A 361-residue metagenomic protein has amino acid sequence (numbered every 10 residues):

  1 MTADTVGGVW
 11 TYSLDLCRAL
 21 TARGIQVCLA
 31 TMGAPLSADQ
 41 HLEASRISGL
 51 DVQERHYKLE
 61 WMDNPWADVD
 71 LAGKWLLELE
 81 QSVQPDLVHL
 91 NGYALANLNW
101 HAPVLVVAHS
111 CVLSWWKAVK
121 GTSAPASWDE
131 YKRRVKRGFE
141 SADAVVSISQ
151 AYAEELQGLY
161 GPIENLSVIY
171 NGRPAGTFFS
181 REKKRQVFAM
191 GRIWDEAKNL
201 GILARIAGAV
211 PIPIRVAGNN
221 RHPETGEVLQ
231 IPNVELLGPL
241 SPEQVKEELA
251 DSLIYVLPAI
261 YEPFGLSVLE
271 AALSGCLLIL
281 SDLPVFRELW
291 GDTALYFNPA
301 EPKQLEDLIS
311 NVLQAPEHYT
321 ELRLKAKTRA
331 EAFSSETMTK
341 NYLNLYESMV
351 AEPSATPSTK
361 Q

Functional and structural regions predicted by a protein language model:
T2-V6, A19-A67, N220-H222: N-terminal strand-loop element at the rim of the active site of nucleotide-sugar-dependent glycosyltransferases
L87, N99-P125, V146: Active-site proximal beta-strand in glycosyltransferases
P125-V145: Membrane-proximal helix-turn-helix segments that form the acceptor-binding/catalytic region of lipid-linked
E140-S141, A153-R173: Helix-loop-beta element that forms the nucleotide-linked donor phosphate-binding surface in glycosyltransferases
F179-K198, A204-P211, R215: Conserved donor-binding/catalytic core segment of Leloir-type glycosyltransferases
E224-K246: Nucleotide-activated donor-binding/catalytic signature segment of Leloir-type glycosyltransferases, i.e., the conserved
G238, L280, A294-K303, S310-P316: Conserved acidic donor-binding segment of nucleotide-sugar-dependent glycosyltransferases
I260: Aromatic "clamp/platform" in nucleotide-sugar-dependent glycosyltransferases that forms part of the donor/acceptor
